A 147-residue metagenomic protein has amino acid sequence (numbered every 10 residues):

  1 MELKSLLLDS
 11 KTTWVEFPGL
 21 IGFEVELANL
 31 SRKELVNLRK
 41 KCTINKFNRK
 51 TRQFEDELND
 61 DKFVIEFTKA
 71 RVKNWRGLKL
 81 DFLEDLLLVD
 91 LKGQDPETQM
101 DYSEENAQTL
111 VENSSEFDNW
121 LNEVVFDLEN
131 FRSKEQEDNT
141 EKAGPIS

Functional and structural regions predicted by a protein language model:
M1-K11, S147: Short, intrinsically disordered N-terminal pre-domain segments
K11-L20: Short acidic-hydrophobic surface loop/beta-edge motif
F23-S147: Short, surface-exposed, charged amphipathic helix/loop patches that serve as local interaction elements
